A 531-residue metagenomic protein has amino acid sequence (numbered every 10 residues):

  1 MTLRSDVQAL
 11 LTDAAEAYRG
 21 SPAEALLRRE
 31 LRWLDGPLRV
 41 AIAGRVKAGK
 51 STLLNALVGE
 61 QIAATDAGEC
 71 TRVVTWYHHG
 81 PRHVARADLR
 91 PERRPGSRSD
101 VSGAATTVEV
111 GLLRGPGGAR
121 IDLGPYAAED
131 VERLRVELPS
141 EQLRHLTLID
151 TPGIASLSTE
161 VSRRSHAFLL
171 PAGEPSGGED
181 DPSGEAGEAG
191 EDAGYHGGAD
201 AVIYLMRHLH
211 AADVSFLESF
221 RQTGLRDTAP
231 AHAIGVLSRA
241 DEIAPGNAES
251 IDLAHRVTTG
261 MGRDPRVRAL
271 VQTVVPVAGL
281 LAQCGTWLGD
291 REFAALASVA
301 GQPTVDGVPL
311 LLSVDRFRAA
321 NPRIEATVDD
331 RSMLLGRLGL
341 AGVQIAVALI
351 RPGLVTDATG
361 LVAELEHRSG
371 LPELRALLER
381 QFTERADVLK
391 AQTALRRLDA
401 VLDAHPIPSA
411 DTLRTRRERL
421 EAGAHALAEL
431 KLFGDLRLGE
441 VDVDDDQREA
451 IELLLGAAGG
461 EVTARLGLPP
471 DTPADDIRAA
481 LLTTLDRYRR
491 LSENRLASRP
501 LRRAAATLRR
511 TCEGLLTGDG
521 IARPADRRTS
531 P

Functional and structural regions predicted by a protein language model:
M1-G20: Charged, amphipathic alpha-helical linker segments immediately N-terminal to NTP-binding catalytic cores
A15, I62, P245, A386 (+1 more regions): Short, flexible helix-adjacent loops and helix caps
A15-Y18, E24, R417, L485 (+2 more regions): Heptad-repeat amphipathic alpha-helical coiled-coil interaction surface used for oligomerization/assembly
L27, L398, R417, A505-C512: Short amphipathic alpha-helical coiled-coil/interface segments
L31, D35-L312, R368: Globular "head" domains of long coiled-coil molecular machines
G49, A346-G353, G456, T483-R489: Active-site-adjacent bridging/hinge elements
P230, I234, A240-G246, D252-H425 (+1 more regions): C-terminal end of P-loop GTPase domains and the immediately downstream helical coupling element
L427-P531: N-terminal J-domain/J-like co-chaperone modules of DnaJ/Hsp40 proteins
